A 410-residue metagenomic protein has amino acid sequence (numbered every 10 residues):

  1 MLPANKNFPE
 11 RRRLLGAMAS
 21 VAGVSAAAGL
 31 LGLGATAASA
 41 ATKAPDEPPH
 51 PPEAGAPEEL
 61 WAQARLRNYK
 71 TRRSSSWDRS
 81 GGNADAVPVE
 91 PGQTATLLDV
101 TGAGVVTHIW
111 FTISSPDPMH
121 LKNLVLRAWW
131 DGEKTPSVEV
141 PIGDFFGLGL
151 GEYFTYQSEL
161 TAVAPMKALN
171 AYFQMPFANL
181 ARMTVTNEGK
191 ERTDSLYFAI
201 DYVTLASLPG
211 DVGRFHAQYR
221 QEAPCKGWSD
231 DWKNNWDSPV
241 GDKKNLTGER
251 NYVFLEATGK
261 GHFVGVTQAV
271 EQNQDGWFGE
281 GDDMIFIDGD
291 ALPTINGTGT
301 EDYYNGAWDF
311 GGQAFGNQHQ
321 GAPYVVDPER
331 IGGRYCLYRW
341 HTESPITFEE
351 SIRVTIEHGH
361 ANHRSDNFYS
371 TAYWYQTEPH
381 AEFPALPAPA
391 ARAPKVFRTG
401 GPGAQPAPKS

Functional and structural regions predicted by a protein language model:
M1-E10, S20-L31, T36: N-terminal secretory signal peptides
V24, A44-S410: Beta-strand-centric surfaces of beta-sandwich/beta-rich domains
